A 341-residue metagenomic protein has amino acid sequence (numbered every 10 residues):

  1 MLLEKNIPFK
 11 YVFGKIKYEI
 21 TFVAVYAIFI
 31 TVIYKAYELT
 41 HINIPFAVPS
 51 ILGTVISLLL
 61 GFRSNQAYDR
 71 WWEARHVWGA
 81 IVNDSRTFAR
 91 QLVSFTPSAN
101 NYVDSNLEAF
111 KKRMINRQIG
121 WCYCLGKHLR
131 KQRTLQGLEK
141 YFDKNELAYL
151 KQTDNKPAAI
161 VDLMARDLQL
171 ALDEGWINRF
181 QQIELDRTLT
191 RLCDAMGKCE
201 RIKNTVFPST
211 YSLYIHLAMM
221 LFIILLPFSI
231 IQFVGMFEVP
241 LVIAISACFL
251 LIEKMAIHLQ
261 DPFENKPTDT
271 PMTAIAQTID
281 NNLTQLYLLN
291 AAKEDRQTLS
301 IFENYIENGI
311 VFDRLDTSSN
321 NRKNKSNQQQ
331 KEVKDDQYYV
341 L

Functional and structural regions predicted by a protein language model:
M1-A80, S98-Y102, V234-M236, N281 (+1 more regions): N-terminal juxtamembrane/topogenic regions of multi-pass membrane proteins
M1-F9, L60, V77, N106 (+3 more regions): Juxtamembrane loop-helix boundary motifs flanking transmembrane segments in multi-pass membrane proteins
K17-I20, A24-E38, A47-P49, L59-R63 (+1 more regions): Alpha-helical transmembrane anchor segments
F62-R70, R75, G79, A158 (+2 more regions): Short helix-terminus and kink motifs of transmembrane alpha helices, predominantly at the cytoplasmic interface
W71-F88, L185-M196, I202, K266-M272 (+2 more regions): Intracellular alpha-helical coupling/juxtamembrane segments of multi-pass membrane proteins
S85-I119, F263-F312: Solvent-exposed, non-transmembrane helices and loops of integral membrane proteins
Q91-S209: Structured inter-helical modules in multipass membrane proteins
